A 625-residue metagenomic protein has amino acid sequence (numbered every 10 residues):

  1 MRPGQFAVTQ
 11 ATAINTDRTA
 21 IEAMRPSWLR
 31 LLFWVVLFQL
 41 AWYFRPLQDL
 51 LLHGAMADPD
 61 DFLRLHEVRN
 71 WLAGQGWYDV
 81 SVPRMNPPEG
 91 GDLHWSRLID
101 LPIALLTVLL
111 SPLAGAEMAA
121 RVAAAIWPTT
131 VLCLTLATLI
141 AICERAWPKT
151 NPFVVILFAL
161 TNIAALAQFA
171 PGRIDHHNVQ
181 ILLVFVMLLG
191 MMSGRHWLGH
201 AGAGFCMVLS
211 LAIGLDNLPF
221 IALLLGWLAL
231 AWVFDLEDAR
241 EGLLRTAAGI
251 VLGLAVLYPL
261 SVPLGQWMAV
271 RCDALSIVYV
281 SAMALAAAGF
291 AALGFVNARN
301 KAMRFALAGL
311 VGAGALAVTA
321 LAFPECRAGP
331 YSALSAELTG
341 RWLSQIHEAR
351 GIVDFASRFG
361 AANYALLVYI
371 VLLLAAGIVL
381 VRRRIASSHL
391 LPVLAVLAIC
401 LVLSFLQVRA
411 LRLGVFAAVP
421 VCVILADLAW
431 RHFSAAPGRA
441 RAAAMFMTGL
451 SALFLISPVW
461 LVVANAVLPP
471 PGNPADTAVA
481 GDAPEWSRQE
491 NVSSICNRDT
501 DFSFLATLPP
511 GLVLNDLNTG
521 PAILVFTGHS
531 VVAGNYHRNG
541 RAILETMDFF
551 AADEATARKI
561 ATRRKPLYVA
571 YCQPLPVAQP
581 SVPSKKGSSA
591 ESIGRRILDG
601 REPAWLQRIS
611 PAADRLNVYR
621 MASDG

Functional and structural regions predicted by a protein language model:
M1-Q48, F153, F295-G312: Start-transfer (signal-anchor) and selected internal transmembrane alpha helices of multi-pass inner/ER membrane
A7-N15, S457-G625: Extracytoplasmic
E22-D61, H66, A73, V80-P83 (+4 more regions): Transmembrane signal-anchor helices characteristic of membrane glycosylation enzymes that use polyprenol
W34-W42, W127-R145, N151-R195, G199-V233 (+2 more regions): Membrane-embedded helix bundles of polyisoprenyl
F44-R145, N151-F158, N162-L183, S210: Active-site lumenal/periplasmic loops and adjacent helix-entry segments of GT-C-fold, multi-pass membrane
R84, L110-E117, L260-A274, Y331-Y364: Juxtamembrane membrane-water interface segments that cap and precede transmembrane helices
L236-L244, A298-A308, P324, L367-A395: Membrane-interface helix-loop-helix junctions at transmembrane boundaries of multi-pass membrane enzymes, predominantly
A308-A313, W430-P470: Signature aromatic-anchored transmembrane alpha helix within multi-pass, membrane-resident enzymes that catalyze glycan
